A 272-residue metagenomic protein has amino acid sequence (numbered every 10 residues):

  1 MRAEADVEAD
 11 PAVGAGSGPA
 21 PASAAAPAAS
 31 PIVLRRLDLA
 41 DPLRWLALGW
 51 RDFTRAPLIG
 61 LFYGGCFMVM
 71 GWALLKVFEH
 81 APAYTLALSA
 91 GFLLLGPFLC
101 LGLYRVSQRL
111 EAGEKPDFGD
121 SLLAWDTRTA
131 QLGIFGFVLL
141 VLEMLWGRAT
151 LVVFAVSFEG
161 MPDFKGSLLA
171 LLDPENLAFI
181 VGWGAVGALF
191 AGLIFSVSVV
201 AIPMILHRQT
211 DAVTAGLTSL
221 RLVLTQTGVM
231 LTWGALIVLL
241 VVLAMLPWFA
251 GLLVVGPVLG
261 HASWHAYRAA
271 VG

Functional and structural regions predicted by a protein language model:
M1-G272: Hydrophobic alpha-helical membrane segments
